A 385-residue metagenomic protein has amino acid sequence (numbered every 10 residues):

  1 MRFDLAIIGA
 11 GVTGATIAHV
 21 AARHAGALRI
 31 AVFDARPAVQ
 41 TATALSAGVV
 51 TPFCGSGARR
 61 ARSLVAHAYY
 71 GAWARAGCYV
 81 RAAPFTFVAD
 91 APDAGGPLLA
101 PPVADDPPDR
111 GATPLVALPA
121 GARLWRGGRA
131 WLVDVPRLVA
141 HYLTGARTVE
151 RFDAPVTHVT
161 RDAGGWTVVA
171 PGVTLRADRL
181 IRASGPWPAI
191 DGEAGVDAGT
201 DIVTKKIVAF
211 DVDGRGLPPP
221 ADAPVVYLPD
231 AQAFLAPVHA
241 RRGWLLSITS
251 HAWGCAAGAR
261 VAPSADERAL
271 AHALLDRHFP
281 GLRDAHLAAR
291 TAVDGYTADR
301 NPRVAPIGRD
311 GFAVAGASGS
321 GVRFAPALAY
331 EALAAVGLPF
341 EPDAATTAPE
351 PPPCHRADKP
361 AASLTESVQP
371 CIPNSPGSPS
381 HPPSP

Functional and structural regions predicted by a protein language model:
M1-T13: Beta1/beta-strand and adjacent pyrophosphate-binding region of the FAD-binding site in flavoprotein oxidoreductases
A6-I8, L175-P188, A329: Short hydrophobic core segments
H19-V20, Y79-R81, S184-R309: Active-site substrate-recognition segment that forms the wall of the catalytic cavity or substrate channel
A22-T43: Glycine-rich FAD pyrophosphate-binding loop
A47-L124: Dinucleotide-binding Rossmann-like beta1-alpha1 core, especially the glycine-rich loop that anchors the ADP
G57-V65, D93, L124-H141, A262-E267 (+1 more regions): Short beta-strand to alpha-helix junction loop
F152-W166: A conserved short coil-to-beta-strand element within the FAD-binding core of flavoproteins
R283-C371: C-terminal catalytic lobe of FAD-dependent flavoproteins
